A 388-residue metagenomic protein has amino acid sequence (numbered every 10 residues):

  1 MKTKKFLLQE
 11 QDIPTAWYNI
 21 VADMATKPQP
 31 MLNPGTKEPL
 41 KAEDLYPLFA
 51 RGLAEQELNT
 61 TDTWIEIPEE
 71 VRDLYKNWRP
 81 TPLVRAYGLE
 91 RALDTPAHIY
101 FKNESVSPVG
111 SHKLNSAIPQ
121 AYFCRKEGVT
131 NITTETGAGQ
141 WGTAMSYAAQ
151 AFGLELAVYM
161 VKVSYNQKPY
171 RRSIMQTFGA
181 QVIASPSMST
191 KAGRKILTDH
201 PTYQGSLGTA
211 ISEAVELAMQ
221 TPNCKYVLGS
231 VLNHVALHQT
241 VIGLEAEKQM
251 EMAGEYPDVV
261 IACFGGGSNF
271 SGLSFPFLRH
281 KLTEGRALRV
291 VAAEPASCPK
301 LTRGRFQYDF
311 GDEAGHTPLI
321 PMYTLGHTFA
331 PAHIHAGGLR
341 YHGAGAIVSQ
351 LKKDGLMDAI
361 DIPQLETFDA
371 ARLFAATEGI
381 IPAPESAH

Functional and structural regions predicted by a protein language model:
K2-V129: Positively charged, low-complexity intrinsically disordered leader regions
E66, I196-H234, I242, G254 (+2 more regions): Active-site/ligand-binding loops adjacent to catalytic centers
P82, F101, K113, Q120 (+10 more regions): Buried hydrophobic positions in well-ordered alpha/beta secondary-structure cores of metabolic enzymes
N103-L114, I132-W141, L232, I261-G266 (+3 more regions): Active-site nucleophile and cofactor-binding loops and adjacent substrate-binding regions of central metabolic enzymes
S116, C124-V163, Y256-N269, V290 (+1 more regions): A short, small-residue-rich loop immediately preceding and capping a beta-strand
P119-F123, A148-V158, I174-Q176, F275-R289 (+1 more regions): A glycine- and small-aliphatic-rich helix-loop capping segment at beta-alpha/alpha-beta transitions that lines
W141-Q204, K300-F310: Active-site-proximal loop->helix
K248-E255: Phosphate/pyrophosphate-binding loops at sites that engage ATP/ADP/AMP, CoA/4′-phosphopantetheine, polyphosphate
